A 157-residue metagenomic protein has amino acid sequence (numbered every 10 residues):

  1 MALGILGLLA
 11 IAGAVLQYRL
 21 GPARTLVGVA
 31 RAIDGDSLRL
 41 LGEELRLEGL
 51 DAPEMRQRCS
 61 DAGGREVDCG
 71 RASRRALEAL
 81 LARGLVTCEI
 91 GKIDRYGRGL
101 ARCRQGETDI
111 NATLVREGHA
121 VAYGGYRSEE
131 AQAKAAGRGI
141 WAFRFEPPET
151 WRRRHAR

Functional and structural regions predicted by a protein language model:
M1-R157: Small beta-barrel nucleic-acid-binding modules, primarily SNase/OB-fold domains and secondarily Tudor-like barrels
